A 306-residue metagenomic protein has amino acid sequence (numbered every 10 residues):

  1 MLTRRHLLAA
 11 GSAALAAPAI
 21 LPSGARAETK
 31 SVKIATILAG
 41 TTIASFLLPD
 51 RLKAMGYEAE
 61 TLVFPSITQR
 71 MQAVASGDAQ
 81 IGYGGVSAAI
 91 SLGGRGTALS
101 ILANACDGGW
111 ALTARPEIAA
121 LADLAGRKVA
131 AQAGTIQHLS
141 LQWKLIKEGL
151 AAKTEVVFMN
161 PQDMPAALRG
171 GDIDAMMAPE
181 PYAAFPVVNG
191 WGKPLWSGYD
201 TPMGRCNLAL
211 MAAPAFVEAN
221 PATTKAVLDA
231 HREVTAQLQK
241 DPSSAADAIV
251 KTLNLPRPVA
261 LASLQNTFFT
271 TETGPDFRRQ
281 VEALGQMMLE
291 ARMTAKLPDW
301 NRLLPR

Functional and structural regions predicted by a protein language model:
H6-A25: N-terminal export signals
A9, G126, V188: Phosphate-coordinating loops and pocket residues in cytosolic domains that bind phosphorylated ligands
A27-A151, E155-P161, D174-E180, K193-S197 (+1 more regions): Short, glycine-/small- and polar/acidic-enriched structural segments that line small-molecule recognition paths
S87, Q162-I249: Pocket-lining segment of extracytoplasmic ligand-binding domains
E218-M293: Secondary-structure end/capping motifs
L289-R306: Conserved C-terminal helix/tail region of periplasmic/extracytoplasmic solute-binding proteins
